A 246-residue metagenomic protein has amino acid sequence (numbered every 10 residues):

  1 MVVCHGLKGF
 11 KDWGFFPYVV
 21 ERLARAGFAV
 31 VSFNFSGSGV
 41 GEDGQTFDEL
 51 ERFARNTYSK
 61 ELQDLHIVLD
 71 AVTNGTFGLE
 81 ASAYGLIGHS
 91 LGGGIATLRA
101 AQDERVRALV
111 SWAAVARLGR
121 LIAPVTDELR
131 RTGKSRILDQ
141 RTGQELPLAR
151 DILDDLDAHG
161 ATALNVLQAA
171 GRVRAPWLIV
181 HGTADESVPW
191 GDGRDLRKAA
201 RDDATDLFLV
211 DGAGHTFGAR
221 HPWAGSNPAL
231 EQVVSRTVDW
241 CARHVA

Functional and structural regions predicted by a protein language model:
M1-S36: Short, surface-exposed "cap/lid" segments of acyl-processing enzymes
F16, A175, P189-K198: Short alpha-helix in the alpha/beta-hydrolase fold that links the catalytic acid
E51-T76: Alpha/beta-hydrolase active-site loop
V68-R130: Primarily recognizes the serine-hydrolase "nucleophile elbow" in alpha/beta-hydrolase and SGNH/GDSL folds
A149-A169, R174-A175: Active-site nucleophile elbow and catalytic-triad environment of alpha/beta-hydrolase enzymes
R172-V173, I179-H181, D185: Short beta-strand/loop motif that positions the catalytic acidic residue of the alpha/beta-hydrolase fold
A200-G218: Catalytic histidine neighborhood in serine/cysteine hydrolases with alpha/beta-hydrolase-type architecture
A213, F217, H221-A246: Catalytic active-site module of serine/aspartate enzymes centered on a nucleophile-bearing elbow/loop
